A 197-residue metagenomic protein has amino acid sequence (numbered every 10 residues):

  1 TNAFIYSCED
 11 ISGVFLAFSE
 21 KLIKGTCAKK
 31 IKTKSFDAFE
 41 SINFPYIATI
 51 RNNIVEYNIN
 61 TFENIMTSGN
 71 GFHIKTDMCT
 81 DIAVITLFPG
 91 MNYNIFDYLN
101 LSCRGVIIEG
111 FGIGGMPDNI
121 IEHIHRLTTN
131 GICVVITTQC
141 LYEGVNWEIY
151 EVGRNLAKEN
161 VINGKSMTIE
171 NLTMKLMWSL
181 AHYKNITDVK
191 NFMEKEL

Functional and structural regions predicted by a protein language model:
T1, K32-T33, E151-N155: Short, hinge-like loop/turn segments at secondary-structure boundaries
T1-E20, K24-A28, N163, V189: Short, glycine-/small-residue-rich phosphate/pyrophosphate-handling segment
T1-I5, P45, M174: Residues on a specific face of well-ordered alpha-helices
E9-G13, F18-S19, F44, C79-D81 (+2 more regions): Short coil/turn connectors at secondary-structure junctions
F15-S19, T86, E109, T137-T138: Short beta-strand segments
K24-I113, E196-L197: Accessory alpha-helical/coil subdomains and C-terminal extensions that flank or cap enzyme catalytic cores
I113-L197: C-terminal non-catalytic interaction/assembly regions of soluble proteins
